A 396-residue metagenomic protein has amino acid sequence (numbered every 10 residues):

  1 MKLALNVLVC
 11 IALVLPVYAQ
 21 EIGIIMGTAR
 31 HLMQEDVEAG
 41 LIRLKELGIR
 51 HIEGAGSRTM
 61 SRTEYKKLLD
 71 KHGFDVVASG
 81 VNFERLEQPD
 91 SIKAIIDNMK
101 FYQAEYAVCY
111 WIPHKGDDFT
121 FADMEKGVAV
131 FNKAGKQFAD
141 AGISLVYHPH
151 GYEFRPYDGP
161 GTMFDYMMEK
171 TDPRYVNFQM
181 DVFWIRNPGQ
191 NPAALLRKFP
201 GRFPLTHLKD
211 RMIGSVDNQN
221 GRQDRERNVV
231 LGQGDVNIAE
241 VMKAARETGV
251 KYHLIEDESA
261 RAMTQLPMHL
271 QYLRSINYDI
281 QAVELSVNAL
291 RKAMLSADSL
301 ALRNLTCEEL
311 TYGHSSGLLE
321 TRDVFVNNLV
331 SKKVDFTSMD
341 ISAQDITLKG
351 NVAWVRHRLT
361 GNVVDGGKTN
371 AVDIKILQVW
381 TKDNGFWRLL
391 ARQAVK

Functional and structural regions predicted by a protein language model:
Y18-E105, Y278: N-terminal pre-domain/capping segments
I24, L44, I52, L69 (+8 more regions): Conserved, mostly hydrophobic/aromatic
R50-H51, R58, E84-N177, M263: Active-site acidic/histidine proton-transfer and metal-coordination neighborhood in alpha/beta enzyme cores
A55-G56, E258, L305, E309-E320 (+1 more regions): A short gly/proline-enriched turn/hairpin at secondary-structure junctions
D140-G232: Acidic/histidine-rich catalytic cores of soluble enzymes
R274-E308: Short, low-complexity N-terminal intrinsically disordered segments enriched in polar/charged residues
N327-K368: Surface-exposed, charged secondary-structure patches
D373-K396: Short beta-strand edge/turn micro-motifs at domain boundaries
